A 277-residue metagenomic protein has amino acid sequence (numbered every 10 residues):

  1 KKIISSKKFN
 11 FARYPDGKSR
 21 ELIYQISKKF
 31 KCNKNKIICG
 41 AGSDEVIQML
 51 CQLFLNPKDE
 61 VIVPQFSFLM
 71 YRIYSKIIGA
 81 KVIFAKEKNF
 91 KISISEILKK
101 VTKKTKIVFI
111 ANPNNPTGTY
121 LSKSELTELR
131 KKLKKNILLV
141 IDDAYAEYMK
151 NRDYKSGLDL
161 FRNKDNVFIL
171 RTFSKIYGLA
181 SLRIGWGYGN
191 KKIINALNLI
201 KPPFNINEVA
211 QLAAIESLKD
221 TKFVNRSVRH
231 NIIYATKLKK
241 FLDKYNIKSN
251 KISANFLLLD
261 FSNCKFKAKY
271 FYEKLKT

Functional and structural regions predicted by a protein language model:
K1-D44, M49: N-terminal small-domain helix-loop-helix segment of the aminotransferase-like
K18, N166-D243, I247-N250: PLP-dependent aminotransferase class I/II
R20, L53-I110: PLP-dependent aminotransferase-like
K76, I92-K103, P116-L139, D143-I176: Active-site pre-lysine segment of PLP-dependent enzymes
F84-A85, I107-P113, L139-D143, K251-S253: Short beta-strands and strand-loop turn motifs
I232, L242-L275: Conserved PLP-binding catalytic core of the aspartate aminotransferase-like
